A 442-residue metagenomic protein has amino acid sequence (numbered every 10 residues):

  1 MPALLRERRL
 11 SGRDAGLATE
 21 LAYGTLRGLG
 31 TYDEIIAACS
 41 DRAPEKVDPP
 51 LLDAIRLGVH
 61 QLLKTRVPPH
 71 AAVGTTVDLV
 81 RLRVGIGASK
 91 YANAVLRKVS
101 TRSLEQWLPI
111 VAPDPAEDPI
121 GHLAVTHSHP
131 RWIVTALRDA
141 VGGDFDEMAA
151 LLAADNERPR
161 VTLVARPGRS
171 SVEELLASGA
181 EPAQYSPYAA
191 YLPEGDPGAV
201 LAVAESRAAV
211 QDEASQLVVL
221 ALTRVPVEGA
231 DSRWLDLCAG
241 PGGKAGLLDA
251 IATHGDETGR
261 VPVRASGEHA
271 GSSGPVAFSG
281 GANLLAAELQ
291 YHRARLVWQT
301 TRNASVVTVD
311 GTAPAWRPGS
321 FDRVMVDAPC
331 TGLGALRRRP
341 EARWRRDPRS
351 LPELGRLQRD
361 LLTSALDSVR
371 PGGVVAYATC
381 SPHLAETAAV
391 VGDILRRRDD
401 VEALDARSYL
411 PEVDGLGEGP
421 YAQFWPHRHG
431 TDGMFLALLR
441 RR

Functional and structural regions predicted by a protein language model:
M1-R442: S-adenosylmethionine
